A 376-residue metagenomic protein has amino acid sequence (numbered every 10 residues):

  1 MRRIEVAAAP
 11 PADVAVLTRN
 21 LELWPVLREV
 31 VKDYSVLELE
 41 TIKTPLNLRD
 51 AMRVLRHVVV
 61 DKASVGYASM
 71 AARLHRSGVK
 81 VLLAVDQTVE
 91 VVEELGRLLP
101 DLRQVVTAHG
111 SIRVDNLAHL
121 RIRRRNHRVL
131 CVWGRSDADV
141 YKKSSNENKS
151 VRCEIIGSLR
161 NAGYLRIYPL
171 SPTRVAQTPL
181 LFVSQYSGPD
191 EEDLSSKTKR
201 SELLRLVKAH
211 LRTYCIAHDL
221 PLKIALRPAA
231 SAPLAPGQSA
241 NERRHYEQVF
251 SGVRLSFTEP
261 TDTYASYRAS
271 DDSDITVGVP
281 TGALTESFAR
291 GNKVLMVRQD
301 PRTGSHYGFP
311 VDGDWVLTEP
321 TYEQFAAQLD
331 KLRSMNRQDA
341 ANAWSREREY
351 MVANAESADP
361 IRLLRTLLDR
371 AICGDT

Functional and structural regions predicted by a protein language model:
M1-I4, A8-P10, A15-G163, L284: Active-site and donor-binding regions of nucleotide-sugar-utilizing enzymes
R19, L39-T44, H109-G110, G157-L159 (+3 more regions): Short loop/turn segments at strand-loop or loop-helix junctions that form parts of catalytic or ligand-binding pockets
L37, L83, V105, V129-C131 (+7 more regions): Hydrophobic/aromatic beta-strand patches that form the interior of the parallel beta-sheet core in alpha/beta enzyme
G66-S69, A229-R290: Donor nucleotide-activated moiety binding/catalytic core segment of transferases that use nucleotide-activated donors
H127, I155, E247-F250, G282-N354: Catalytic binding pocket for nucleotide-activated donors in carbohydrate/polymer assembly enzymes
N161-Y246: Conserved catalytic-core segment of nucleotide-activated headgroup transferases in glycan assembly
N354-T376: C-terminal alpha-helical cap of glycosyltransferases
